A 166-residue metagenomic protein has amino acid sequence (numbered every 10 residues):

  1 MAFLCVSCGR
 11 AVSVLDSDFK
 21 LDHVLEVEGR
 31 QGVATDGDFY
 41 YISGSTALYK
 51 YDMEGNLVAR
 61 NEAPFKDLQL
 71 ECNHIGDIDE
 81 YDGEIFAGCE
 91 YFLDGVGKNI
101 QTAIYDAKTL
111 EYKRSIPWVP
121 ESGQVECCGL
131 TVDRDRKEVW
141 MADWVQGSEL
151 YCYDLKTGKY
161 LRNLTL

Functional and structural regions predicted by a protein language model:
F19-K20, V58-N73, Y112-V125, R162-L166: Surface-exposed loop and turn segments in beta-propeller and other repeat-based domains that flank or scaffold
K20-T46, H74-D77: Beta-strand-rich domains and repeat architectures in extracellular enzymes and scaffolds, especially beta-propellers
V27-G29, C72-H74, K98, Q124-C128: Beta-rich catalytic cores
G29, L57-F92: Blade-loop segments of beta-propeller domains
G37-D38, D82-G83, D135-K137: Short coil/turn segments that connect the beta-strands within blades of beta-propeller domains
Y41-F65: Beta-propeller domains
I42-S43, L93-I100, D143-S148: Short, solvent-exposed loop/turn segments at conserved positions within beta-propeller repeat blades
N99-T109, L150-G158: Beta-propeller blade signature
